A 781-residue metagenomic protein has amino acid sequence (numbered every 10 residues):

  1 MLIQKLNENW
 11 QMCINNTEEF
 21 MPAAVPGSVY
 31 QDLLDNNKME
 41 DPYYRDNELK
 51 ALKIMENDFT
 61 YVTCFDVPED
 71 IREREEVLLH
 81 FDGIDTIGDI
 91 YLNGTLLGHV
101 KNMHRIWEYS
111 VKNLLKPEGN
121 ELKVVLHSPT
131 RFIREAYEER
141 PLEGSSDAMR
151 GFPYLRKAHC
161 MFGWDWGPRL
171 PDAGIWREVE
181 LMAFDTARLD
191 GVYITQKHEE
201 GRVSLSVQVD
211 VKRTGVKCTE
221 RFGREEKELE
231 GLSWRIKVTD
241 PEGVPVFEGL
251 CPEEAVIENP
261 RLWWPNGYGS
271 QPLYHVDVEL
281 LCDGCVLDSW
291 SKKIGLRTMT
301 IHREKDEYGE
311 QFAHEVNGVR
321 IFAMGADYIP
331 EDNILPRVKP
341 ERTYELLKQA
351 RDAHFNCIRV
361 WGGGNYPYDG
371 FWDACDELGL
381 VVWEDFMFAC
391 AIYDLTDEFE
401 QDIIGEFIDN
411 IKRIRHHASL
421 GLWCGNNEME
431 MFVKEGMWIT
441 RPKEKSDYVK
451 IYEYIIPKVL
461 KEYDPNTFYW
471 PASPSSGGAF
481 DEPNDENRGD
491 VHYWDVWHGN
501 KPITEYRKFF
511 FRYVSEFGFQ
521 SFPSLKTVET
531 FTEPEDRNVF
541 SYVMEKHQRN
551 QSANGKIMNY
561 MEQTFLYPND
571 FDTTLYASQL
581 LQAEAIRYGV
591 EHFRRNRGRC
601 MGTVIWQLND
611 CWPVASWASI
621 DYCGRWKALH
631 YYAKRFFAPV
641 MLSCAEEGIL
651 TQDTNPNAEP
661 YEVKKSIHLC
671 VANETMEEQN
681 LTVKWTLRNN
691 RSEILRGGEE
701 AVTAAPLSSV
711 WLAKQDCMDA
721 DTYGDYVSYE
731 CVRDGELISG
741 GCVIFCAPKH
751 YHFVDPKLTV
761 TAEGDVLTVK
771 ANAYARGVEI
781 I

Functional and structural regions predicted by a protein language model:
M1-C357, N487, G499, R595-N596 (+2 more regions): Secreted/periplasmic carbohydrate-active enzymes, especially glycoside hydrolases
M12-E18, A24, S28, P171-G174 (+3 more regions): Substrate-binding clefts and catalytic carboxylate motifs of secreted carbohydrate-active enzymes
D46-L49, D58, F371, E482 (+1 more regions): A short acidic (Asp/Glu
E48-A51, W164-G167, K443-D447, D572-A577: Active-site rim elements
D82, T95, W361, M387 (+2 more regions): Anionic group-transfer/hydrolysis microenvironments
T95, Y137-E139, W372-A374, D397-E398 (+4 more regions): Short, glycine/charged-enriched secondary-structure capping and boundary segments
H104-E108, V125, T130-R131, L142 (+9 more regions): Active-site mouth of glycoside hydrolases
V179, D376, R507: Short alpha-helix at the nucleotide-sugar/activated-sugar donor binding site of glycosyltransferases and closely
